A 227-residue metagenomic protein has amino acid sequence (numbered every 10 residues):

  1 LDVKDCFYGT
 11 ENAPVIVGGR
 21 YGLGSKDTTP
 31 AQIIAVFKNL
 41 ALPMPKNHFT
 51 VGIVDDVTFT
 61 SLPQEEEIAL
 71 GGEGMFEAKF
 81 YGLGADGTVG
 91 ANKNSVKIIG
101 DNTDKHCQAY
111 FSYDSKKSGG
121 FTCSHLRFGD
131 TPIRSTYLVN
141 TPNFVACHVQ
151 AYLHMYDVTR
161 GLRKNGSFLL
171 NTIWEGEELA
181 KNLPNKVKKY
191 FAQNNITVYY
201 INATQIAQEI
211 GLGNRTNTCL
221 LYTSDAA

Functional and structural regions predicted by a protein language model:
L1-H48, H125-R127, N143-F144, L169-N217: Thiamine diphosphate
S25-E77: Flexible inter-domain linker/hinge segments
E77-T141, V145: Anionic-ligand anchoring segments at beta-strand to alpha-helix junctions in alpha/beta enzyme folds, i.e., glycine
T88-K93, L153-Y156, N217: Short glycine/serine/threonine-rich phosphate/pyrophosphate-binding segments that cradle anionic phosphate groups
Q150-Y152, W174-E175: Short glycine-rich anion-binding loops that position phosphate/pyrophosphate groups of nucleotides and phosphorylated
L162-R163: Helix-to-beta-strand junctions that scaffold the AdoMet/dcAdoMet cofactor pocket in Class I SAM-dependent enzymes
G166: Glycine-centered, small-residue-biased loops immediately flanking beta-strands in adenine/cofactor-binding cores
Y222-A227: Conserved small/polar residues in nucleotide/adenosyl-binding loops
